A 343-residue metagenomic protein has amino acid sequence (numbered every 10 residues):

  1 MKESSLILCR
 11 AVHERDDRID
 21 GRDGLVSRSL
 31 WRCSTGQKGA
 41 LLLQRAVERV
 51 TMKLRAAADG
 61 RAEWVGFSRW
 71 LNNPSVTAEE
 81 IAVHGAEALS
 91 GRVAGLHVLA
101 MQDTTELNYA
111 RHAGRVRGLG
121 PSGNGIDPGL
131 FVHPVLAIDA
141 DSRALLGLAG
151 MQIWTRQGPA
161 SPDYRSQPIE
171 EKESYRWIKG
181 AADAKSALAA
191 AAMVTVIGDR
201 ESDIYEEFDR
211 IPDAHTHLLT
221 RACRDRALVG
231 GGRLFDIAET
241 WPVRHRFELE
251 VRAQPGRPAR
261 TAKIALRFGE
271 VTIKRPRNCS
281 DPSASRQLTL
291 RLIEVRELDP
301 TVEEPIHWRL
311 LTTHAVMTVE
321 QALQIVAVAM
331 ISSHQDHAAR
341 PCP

Functional and structural regions predicted by a protein language model:
K2-V116, S122-F131, L136-P343: Single, function-defining residue in the core of a domain
